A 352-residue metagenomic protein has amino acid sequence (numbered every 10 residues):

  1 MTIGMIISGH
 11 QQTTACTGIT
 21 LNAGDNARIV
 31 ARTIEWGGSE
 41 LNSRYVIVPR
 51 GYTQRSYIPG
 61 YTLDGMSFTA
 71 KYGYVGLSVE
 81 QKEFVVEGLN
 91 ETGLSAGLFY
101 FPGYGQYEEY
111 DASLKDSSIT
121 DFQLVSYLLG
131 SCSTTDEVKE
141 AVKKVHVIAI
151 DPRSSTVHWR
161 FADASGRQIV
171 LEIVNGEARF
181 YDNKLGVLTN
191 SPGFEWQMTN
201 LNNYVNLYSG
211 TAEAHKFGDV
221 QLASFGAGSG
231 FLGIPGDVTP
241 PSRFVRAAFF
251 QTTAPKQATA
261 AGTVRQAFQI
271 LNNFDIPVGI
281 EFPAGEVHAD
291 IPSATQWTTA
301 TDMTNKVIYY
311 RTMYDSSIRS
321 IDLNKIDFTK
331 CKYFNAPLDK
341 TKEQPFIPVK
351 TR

Functional and structural regions predicted by a protein language model:
M1-S8: Bacterial N-terminal signal peptides
T14-I29, G37, N42-S43, A141 (+4 more regions): C-terminus-biased signal that marks the final domain/tail of proteins
A15-S113, R153, R352: A contiguous strand-loop segment
T33, I173-V174, N183, R311-M313: Surface loops and adjacent helix of pleckstrin homology
Y45-L63, G105-V145, K330-K342: Compact, glycine/acidic-enriched structural inserts
Y61-Y74, S131-K144, Q269-P283: Short, basic/low-complexity N-terminal boundary segments at the transition from targeting/disordered tails
E87, T92-F122, V142-N203: Acidic/His-rich structured neighborhood in mature extracellular/periplasmic domains
